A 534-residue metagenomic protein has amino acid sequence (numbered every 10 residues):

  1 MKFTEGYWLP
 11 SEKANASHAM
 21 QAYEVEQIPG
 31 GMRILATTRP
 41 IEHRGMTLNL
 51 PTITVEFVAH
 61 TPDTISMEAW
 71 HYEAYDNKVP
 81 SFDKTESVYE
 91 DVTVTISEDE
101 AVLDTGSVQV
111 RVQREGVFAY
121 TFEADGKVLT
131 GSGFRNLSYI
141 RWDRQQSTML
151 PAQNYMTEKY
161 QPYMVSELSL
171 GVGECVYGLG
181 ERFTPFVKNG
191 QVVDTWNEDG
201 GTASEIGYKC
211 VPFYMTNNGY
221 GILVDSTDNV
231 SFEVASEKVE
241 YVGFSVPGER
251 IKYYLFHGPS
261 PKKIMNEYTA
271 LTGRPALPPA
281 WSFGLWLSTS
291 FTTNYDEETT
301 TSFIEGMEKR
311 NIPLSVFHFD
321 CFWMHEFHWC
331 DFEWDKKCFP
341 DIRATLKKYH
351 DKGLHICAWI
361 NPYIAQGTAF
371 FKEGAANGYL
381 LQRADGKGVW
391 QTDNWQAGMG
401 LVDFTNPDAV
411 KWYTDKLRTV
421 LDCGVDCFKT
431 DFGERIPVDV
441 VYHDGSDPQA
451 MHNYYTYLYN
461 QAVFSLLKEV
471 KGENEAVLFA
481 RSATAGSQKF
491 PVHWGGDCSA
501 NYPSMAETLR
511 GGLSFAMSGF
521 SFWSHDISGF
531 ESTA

Functional and structural regions predicted by a protein language model:
M1-T4, N15, T47-N49, W70-Y72 (+4 more regions): Catalytic and substrate-binding clefts that recognize carbohydrates or anionic sugar/phosphate headgroups
K2-G45, N49-D99: A low-complexity, Ser/Thr/Gly/Pro-enriched, surface-exposed linker/loop concept that marks segments flanking
H43-R44, T54-V55, D199-T202, K209-V211 (+7 more regions): Generic recognition of flexible, low-complexity loop/linker segments
F57-T61, R114, M215, S482: Short, low-complexity Ser/Thr-rich regulatory SLiMs
T61, S260, G472-E473: Glycine-centered helix-coil hinge/cap
W70-Y72, V79-F82, P313-A534: Aromatic- and carboxylate-enriched substrate-binding clefts and catalytic-loop regions of carbohydrate-active enzymes
L285: Ligand-site clamp/hinge motif
D296-E298, S302, F317-D320: Active-site pocket-lining segments that scaffold enzyme catalytic pockets across diverse folds
